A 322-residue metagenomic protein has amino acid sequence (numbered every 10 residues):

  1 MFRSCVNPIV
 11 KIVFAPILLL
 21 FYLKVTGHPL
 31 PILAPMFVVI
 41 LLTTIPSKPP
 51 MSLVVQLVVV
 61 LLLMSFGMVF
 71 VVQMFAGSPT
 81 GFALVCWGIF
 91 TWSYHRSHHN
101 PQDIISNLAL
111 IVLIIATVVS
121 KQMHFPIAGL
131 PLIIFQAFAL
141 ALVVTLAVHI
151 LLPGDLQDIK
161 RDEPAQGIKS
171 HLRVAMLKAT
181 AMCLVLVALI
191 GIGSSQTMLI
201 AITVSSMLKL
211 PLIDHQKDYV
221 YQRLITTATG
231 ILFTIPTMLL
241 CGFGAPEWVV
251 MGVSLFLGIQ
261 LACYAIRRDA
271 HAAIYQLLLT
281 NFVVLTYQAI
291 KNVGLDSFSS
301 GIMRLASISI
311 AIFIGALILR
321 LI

Functional and structural regions predicted by a protein language model:
M1-I104, V119-L255, Q260-I322: Alpha-helical transmembrane segments and their membrane-interface boundaries that form or gate the permeation pathway
L110-I111: Long, low-complexity intrinsically disordered regulatory segments of eukaryotic signaling proteins
I115: Conserved catalytic neighborhood of penicillin-recognizing serine enzymes
